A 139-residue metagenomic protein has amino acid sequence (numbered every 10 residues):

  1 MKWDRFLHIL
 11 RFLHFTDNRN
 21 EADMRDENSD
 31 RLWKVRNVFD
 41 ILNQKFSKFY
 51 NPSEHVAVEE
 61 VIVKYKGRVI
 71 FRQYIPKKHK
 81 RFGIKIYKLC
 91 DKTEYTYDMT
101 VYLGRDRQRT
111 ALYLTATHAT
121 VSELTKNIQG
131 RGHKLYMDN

Functional and structural regions predicted by a protein language model:
M1-N139: N-terminal initiation segments
